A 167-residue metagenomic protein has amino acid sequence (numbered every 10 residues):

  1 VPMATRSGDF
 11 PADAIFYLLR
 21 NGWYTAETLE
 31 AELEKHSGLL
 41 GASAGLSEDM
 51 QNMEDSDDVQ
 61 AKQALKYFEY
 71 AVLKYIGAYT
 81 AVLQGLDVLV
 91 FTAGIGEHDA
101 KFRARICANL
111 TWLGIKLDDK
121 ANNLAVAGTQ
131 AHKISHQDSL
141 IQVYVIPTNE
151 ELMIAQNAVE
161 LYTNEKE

Functional and structural regions predicted by a protein language model:
V1-R20: Glycine-rich phosphate-binding loop of actin/hexokinase-like ATP-binding domains
P11, L19-L46: Oxyanion-binding "anion nests"
A26-E30, S43-M50, A81-D87, L117-N123: Flexible, glycine/charged-enriched surface loops at secondary-structure junctions
G38-L39, D49-V82: Adenine-nucleotide phosphate-binding core of ATP-dependent small-molecule kinases
L83-D87, R103-A104, G114-Q137: A glycine-biased, small/acidic residue-tolerant capping/turn segment at secondary-structure junctions
D87-N109: Glycine-rich phosphate-binding loops at beta-strand->alpha-helix junctions
A131-E167: Structural signal for terminal/edge beta-strands and the immediately following C-terminal loop/tail that closes
